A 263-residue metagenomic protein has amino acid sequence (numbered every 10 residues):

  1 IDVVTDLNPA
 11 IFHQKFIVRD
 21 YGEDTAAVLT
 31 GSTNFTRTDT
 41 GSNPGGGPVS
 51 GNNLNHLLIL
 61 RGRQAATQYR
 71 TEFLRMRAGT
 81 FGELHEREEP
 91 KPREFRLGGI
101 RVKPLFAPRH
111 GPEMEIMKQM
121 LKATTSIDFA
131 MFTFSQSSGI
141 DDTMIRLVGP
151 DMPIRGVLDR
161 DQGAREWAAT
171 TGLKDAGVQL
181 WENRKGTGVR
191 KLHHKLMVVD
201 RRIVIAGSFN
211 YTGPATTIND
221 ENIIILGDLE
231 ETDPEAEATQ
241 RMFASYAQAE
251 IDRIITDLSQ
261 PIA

Functional and structural regions predicted by a protein language model:
I1-F81, T125-S126, S138-A263: PLD/PLD-like phosphodiesterase catalytic module centered on the HKD motif
G47, P90-R93, M117-M120, M144-I145: Short amphipathic alpha-helical segments, especially helix-boundary/capping motifs
Q64-E115: Short, compositionally biased "basic patch" segments
R96-I100, A123, K174: A short, polar/charged loop/turn motif at coil->beta-strand junctions and beta-hairpin connectors
L105-E113, T133-S137, V189: A general structural motif
P112-E113, M117-S126: Secondary-structure "cap/kink" motif recognition
